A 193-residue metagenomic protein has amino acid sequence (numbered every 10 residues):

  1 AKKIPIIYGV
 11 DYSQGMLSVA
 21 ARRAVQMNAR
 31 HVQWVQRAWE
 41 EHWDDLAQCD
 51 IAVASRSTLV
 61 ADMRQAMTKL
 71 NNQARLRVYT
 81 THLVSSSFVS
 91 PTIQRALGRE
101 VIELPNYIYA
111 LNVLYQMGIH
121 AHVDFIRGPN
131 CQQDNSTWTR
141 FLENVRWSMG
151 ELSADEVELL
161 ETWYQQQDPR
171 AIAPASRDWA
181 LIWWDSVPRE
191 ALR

Functional and structural regions predicted by a protein language model:
A1-E41: Class I SAM-dependent methyltransferase SAM/SAH-binding core
E41-A47: Short conserved loop adjoining the S-adenosyl-L-methionine
A52-V53: A conserved beta-strand element that flanks and buttresses the S-adenosyl-L-methionine
T58-Q73: A short, conserved alpha-helix within the catalytic core of class I
V60, L83-F88, I126-P129: Short "lid" loop at the C-terminus of a central beta-strand within the Rossmann-like core of SAM-dependent
L83-V101: Short, glycine-/aromatic-enriched active-site segment of Class I SAM-dependent methyltransferases
E103-G118, H122-D124, S148: Short alpha-helix
H122-R193: Conserved Class I S-adenosyl-L-methionine
